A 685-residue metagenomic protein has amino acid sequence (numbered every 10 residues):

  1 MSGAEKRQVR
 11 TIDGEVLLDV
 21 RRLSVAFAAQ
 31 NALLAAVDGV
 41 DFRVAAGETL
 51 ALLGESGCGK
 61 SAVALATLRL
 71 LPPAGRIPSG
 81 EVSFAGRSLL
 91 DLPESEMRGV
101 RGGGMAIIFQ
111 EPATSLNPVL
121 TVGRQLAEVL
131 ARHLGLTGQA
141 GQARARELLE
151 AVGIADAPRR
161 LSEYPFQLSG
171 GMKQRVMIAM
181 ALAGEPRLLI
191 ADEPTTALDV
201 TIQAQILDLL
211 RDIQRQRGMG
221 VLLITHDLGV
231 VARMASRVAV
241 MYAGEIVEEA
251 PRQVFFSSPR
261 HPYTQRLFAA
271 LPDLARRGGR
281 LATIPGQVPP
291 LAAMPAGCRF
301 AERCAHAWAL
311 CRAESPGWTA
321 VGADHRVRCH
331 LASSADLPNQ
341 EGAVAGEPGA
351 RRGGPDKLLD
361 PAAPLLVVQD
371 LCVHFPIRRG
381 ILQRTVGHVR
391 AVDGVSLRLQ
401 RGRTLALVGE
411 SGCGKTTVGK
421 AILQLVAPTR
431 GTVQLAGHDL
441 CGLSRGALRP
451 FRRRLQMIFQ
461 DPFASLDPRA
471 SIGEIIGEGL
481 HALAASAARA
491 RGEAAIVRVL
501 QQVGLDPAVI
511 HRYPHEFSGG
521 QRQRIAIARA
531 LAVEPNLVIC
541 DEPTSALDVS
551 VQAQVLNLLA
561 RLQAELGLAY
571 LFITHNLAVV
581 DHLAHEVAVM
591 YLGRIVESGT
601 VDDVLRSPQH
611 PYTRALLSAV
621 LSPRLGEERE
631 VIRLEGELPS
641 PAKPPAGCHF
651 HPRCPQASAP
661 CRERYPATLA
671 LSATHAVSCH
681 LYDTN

Functional and structural regions predicted by a protein language model:
R7-G14, P251-P364, R378-Q383, T600-N685: Charged, flexible cofactor/metal-binding loops and thiol motifs
E55, R69, R98, I190 (+4 more regions): P-loop NTP-binding/switch modules centered on Walker-like glycine-rich loops
R76-S88, G431-D439: Conserved ABC transporter NBD signature motif
L89-A106, R132, V254-P259, P289-P295 (+6 more regions): ABC ATPase NBD coupling module
A140-R159, F268, D439, A490-A508 (+1 more regions): Conserved ABC ATPase "signature" region
E163-L168, M172, Y513-F517, Q521: Conserved ABC ATPase signature
A183-R187, A532-N536: A short, proline-enriched helix->beta-strand linker immediately N-terminal to the Walker B motif in ABC-type P-loop
